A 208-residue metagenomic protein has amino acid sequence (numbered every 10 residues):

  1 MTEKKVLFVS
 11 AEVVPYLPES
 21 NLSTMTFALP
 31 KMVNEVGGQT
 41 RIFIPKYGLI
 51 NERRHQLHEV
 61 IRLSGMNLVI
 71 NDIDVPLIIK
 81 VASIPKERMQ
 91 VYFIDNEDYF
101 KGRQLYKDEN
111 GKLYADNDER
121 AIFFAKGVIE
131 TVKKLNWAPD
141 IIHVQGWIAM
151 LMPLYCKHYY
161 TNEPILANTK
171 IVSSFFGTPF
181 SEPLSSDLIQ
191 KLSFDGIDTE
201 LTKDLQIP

Functional and structural regions predicted by a protein language model:
M1-P208: Catalytic cores of nucleotide-sugar-dependent glycosyltransferases that transfer UDP/GDP/TDP-activated
